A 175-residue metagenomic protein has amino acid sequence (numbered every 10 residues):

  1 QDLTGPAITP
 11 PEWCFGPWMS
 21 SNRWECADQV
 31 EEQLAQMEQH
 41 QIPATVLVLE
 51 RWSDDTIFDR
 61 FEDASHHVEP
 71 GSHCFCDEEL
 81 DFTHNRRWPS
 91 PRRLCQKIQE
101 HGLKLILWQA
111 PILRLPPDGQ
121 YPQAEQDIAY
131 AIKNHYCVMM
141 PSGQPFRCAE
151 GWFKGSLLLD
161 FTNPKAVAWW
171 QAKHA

Functional and structural regions predicted by a protein language model:
Q1-A7: Extended acidic/polar, glycine-enriched regions that form or flank non-catalytic beta-rich accessory modules
I8-A175: Aromatic-lined carbohydrate-binding/catalytic grooves of carbohydrate-active enzymes
